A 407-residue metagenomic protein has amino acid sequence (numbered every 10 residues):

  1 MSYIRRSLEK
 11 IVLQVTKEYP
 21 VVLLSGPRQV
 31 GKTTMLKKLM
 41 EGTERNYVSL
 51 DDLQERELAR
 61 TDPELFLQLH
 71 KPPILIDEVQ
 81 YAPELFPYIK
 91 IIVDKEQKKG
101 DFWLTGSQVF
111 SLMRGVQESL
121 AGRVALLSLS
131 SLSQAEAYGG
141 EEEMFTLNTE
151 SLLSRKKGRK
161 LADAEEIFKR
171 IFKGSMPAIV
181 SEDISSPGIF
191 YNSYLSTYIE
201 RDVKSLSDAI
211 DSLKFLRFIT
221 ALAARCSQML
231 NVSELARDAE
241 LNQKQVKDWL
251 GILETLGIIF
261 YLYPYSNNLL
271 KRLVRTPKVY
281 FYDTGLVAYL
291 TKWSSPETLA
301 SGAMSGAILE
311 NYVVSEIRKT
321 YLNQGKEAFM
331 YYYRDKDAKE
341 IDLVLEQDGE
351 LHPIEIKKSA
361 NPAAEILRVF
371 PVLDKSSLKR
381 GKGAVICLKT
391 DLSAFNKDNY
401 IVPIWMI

Functional and structural regions predicted by a protein language model:
M1-P27, T33-N46, L50, H70 (+3 more regions): A cross-kingdom feature that marks ATP-driven nucleic-acid transaction machinery
S2, G139-S315, L322, A328: Interdomain hinge/linker elements that couple catalytic modules in large macromolecular machines
R45-P73: Short glycine-rich substrate-engagement loop in P-loop NTPases that contacts/grips substrate
Q54-R56, Y81-P83, S111-L112, I179 (+1 more regions): Catalytic P-loop NTPase motifs of RecA-like helicase/translocase cores
L69-L85: Conserved P-loop NTPase "ATPase switch" module shared by AAA+ and STAND
F86-F110, Q117-S119: Conserved catalytic/switch belt of AAA+ P-loop NTPases
T105-V109, G115, S130-L132, C387-K389: A short beta-strand-to-loop transition that corresponds to the Sensor-1 phosphate-sensing loop of AAA+ P-loop ATPases
F110-L126, G140-E143: Short regulatory helix/loop adjacent to the ATP-binding pocket of P-loop NTPases
